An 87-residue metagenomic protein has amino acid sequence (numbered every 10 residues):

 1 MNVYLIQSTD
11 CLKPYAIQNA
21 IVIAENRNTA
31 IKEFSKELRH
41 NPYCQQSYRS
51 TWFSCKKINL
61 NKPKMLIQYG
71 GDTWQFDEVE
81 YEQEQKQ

Functional and structural regions predicted by a protein language model:
M1-I17: Short aromatic-glycine-(Arg/Gly/Cys) micro-motifs in beta-strand/loop hairpins
Y4-I6, V22, W52-K57: Short beta-strand element of the conserved SAM-dependent methyltransferase core
L5-I6, F34-E37: Residue-level detection of beta-strand scaffold positions
C11-K13, R27-T29, K62: Generic "edge-of-domain/loop-turn" microfeature
Y15-E25: A short, exposed loop/beta-hairpin motif centered on an aromatic-Gly-Thr core
I23-E33: A short, structured loop/turn motif at beta-sheet edges
K36-Q87: Short, mixed-charge low-complexity intrinsically disordered segments
